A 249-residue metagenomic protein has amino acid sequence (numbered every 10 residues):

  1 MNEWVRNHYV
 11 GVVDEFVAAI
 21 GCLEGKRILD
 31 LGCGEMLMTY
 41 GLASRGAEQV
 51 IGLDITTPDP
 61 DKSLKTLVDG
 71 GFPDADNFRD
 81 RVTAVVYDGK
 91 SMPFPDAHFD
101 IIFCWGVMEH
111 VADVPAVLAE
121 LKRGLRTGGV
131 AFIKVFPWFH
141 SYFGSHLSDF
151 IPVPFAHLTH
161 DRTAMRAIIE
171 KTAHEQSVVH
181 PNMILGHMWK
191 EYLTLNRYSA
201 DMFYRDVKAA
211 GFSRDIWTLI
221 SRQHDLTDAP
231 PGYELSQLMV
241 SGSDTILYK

Functional and structural regions predicted by a protein language model:
N7-E24: Conserved alpha-helix/loop element of class I SAM-dependent methyltransferases that forms part of the SAM/SAH-binding
K26-G34: Conserved class I S-adenosyl-L-methionine
L37, G41-S91: Class I SAM-dependent methyltransferase SAM/SAH-binding core
K90-I101: A short acidic, Gly/Pro-enriched loop at the edge of an enzyme's catalytic core that lines a small-molecule cofactor
I101-A112: A short SAM/SAH-binding and catalytic strip from SAM-dependent methyltransferases
P115-T127: A short glycine-rich, Lys/Arg-flanked "PGG" loop and its adjoining helix->strand segment in the class I
V130-K171: Conserved class I S-adenosyl-L-methionine
G186-M202: Acceptor-substrate binding/catalytic loop of class I
